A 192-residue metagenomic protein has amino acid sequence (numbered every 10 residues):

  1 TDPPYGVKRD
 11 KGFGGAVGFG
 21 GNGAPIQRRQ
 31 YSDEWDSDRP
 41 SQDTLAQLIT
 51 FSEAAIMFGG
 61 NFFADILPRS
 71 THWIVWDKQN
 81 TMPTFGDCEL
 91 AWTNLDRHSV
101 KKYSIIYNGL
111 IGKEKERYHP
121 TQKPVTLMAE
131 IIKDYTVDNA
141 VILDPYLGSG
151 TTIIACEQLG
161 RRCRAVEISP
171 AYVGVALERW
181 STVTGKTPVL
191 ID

Functional and structural regions predicted by a protein language model:
T1, Y5, R9-W35, R39-D192: Class I S-adenosyl-L-methionine
